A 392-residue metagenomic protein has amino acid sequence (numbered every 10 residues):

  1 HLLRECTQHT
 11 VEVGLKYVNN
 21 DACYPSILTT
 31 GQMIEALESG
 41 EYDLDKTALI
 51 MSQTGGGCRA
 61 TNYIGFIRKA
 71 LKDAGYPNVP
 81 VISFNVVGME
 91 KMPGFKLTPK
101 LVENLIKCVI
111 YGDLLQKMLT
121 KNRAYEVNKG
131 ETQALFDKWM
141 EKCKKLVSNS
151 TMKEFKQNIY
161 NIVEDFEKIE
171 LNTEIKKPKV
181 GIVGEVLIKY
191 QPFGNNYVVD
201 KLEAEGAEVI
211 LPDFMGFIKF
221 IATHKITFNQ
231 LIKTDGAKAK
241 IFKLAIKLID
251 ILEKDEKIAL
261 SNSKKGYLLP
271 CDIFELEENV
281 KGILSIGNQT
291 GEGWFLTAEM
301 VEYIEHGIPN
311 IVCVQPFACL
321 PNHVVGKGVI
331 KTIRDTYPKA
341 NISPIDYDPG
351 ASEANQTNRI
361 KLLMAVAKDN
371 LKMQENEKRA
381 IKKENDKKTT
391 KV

Functional and structural regions predicted by a protein language model:
H1-V392: An N-terminal assembly and electron-transfer interface module characteristic of large anaerobic redox and radical
